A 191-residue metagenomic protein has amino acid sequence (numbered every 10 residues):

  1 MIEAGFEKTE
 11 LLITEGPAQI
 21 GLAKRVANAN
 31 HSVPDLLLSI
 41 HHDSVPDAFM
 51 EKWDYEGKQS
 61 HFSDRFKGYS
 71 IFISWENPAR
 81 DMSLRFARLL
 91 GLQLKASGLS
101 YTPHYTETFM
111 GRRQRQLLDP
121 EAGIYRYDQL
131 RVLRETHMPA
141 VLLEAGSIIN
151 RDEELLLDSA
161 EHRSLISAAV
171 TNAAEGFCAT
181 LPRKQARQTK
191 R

Functional and structural regions predicted by a protein language model:
M1-R191: Active-site-proximal helix/loop segments of hydrolytic enzymes
